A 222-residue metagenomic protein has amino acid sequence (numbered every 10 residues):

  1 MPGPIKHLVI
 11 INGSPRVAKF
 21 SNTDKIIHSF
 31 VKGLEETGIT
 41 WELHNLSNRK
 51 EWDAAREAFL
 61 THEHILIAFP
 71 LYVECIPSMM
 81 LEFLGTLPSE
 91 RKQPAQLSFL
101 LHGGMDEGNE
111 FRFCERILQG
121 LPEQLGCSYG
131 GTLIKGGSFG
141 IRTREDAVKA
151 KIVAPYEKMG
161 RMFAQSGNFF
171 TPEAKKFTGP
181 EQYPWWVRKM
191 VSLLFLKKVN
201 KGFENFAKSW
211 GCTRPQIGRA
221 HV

Functional and structural regions predicted by a protein language model:
M1-Q93, N168-R219: N-terminal beta1-alpha1-beta2 submodule of the flavodoxin-like/Rossmannoid cofactor-binding fold
F30-L34, L87, L118-P122, G160-F163: Hydrophobic, Leu/Ile/Phe/Ala-enriched alpha-helical segments that form helix-helix packing faces
M79-F83, I117, P155: Alpha-helical scaffold elements adjacent to nucleotide-binding pockets in ATP/GTP-utilizing enzyme cores
Q96-A150: Short, glycine-/small-residue-rich phosphate/pyrophosphate-handling segment
L101-C114, Y129, K158-F170, S192-G211: Short flexible/disordered coil segments
T132-F195: A conserved mid-domain beta-alpha-beta active-site/ligand-binding segment of alpha/beta enzyme cores
